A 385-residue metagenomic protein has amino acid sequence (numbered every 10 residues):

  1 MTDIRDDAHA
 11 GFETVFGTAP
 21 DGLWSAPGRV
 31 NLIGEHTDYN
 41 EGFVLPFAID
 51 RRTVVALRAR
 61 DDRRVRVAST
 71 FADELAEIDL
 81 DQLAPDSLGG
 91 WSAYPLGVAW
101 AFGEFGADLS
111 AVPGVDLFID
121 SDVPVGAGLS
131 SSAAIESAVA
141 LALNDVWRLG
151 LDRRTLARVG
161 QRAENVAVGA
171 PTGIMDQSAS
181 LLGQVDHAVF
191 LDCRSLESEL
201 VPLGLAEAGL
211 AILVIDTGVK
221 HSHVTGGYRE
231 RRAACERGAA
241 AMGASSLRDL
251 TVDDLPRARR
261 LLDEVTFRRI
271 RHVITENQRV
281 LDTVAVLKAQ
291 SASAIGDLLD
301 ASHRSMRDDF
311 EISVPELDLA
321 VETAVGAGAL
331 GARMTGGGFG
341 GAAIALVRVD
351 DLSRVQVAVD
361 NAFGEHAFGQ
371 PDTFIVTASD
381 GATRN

Functional and structural regions predicted by a protein language model:
M1-R29, V54-L88, F190-G331, L346-N385: C-terminal nucleotide
T2-L23, R29-G34, N40-F43, E77-Q82 (+5 more regions): Gly/Ser-rich oxyanion-binding loop with an adjacent helix/lid that shapes the negatively charged ligand pocket
G34-H36, A48-I49: N-terminal cofactor/phosphate-binding cores enriched in small/glycine residues, especially glycine-rich loops such as
E41-A48, R231-R232: Short Gly/aromatic-enriched secondary-structure transition segments
I49, A99, G103, E236-A239: Short, amphipathic alpha-helical segments that act as regulatory/interfacial helices in nucleotide-processing proteins
L117-I119, I215-T217, A343: A structural signal for short, well-ordered beta-strand segments
G340-L346: Short beta-strand->loop micro-motif that forms the acidic, two-metal-ion catalytic signature in nucleotide-processing
